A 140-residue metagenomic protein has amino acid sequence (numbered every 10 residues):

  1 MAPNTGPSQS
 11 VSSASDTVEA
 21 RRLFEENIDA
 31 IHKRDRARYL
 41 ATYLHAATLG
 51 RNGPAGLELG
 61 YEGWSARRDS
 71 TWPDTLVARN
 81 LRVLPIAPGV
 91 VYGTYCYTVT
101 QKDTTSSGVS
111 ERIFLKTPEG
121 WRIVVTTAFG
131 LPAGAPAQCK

Functional and structural regions predicted by a protein language model:
M1-H45, G134-K140: Short, low-complexity N-terminal intrinsically disordered segments enriched in polar/charged residues
A2, S107-K140: Short beta-strand edge/turn micro-motifs at domain boundaries
N27, Y39-L40, A47, W64 (+2 more regions): Hydrophobic pocket/interface hotspot
T42-E58, D69-W72: A short gly/proline-enriched turn/hairpin at secondary-structure junctions
Y43, L49-N52, V90-T100, I113: Short, well-ordered beta-strand segments in beta-rich or mixed alpha/beta enzyme and ligand-binding folds
H45, R79, S110: Residues that flank catalytic or metal-binding motifs in active/ligand-binding sites
E62-S107: Surface-exposed, charged secondary-structure patches
